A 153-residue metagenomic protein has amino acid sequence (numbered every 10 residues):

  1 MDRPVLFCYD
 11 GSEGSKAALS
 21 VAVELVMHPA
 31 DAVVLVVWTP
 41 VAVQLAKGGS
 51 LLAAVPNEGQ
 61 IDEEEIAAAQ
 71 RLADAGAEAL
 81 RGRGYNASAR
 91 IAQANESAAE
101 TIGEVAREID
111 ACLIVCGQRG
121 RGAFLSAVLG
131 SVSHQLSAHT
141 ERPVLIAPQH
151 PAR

Functional and structural regions predicted by a protein language model:
M1-N57, Y85: Small/aliphatic-rich secondary-structure junction motif
P4, L113-H139, A152-R153: Glycine-rich, Arg-bearing micro-motifs that act as flexible, cationic patches
S20, G103, H134: Active-site phosphate/pyrophosphate- and oxyanion-stabilizing loops and adjacent acidic/basic residues in soluble
V21, A67-G76, T101: Short, solvent-exposed amphipathic alpha-helices that sit in or adjacent to ligand/effector-binding or catalytic
E24, R107-E108, A138: Solvent-exposed polar/charged
V33, S88-A92, L145: General small-molecule cofactor/ligand-binding pocket signal
A54-R71: A short acidic, glycine-rich active-site loop that binds or catalyzes chemistry on phosphate/adenosine moieties
E78-I114, P151-R153: Structural beta-alpha unit
